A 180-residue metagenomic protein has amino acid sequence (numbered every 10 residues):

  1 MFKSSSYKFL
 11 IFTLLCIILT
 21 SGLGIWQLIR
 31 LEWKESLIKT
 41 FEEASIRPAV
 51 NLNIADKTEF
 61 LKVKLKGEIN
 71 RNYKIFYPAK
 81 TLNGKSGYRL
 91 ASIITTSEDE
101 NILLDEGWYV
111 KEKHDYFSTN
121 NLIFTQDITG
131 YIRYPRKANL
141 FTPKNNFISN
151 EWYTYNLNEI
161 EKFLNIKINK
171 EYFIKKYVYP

Functional and structural regions predicted by a protein language model:
M1-I54, L61-P180: Surface-exposed, charge/polar-rich loops and edge strands
